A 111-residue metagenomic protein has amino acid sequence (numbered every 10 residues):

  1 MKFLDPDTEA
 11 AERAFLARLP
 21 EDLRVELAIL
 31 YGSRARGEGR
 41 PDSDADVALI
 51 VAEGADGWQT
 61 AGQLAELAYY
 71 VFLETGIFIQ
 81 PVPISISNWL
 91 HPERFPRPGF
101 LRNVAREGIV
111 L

Functional and structural regions predicted by a protein language model:
M1-L27, R36-P41, A52-L111: Catalytic core of pol beta-like nucleotidyltransferases
S33: Conserved H-loop
A45-I50: Short beta-strand->loop micro-motif that forms the acidic, two-metal-ion catalytic signature in nucleotide-processing
